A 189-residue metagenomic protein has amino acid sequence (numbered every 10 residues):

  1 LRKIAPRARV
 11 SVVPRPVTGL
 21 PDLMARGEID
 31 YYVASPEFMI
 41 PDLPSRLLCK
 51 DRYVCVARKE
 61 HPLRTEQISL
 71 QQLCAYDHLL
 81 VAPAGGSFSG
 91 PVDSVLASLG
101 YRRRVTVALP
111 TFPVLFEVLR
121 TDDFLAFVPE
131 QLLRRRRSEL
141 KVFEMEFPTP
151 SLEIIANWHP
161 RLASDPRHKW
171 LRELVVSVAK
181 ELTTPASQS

Functional and structural regions predicted by a protein language model:
L1-I40, L109: Central regulatory/effector-binding core of bacterial HTH transcription factors
L1-P6, L70-A75, S89-R102: Ligand-binding cleft/hinge of the Venus flytrap
P16, S69, P110-T111, P129: Short loop/turn segments at beta->alpha junctions
T18-D22, P36-R46, L63-Q67, S138-E139: Ligand-binding clamshell of periplasmic/extracellular solute-binding protein-like
M24-A34, Y53, Y101, L119-A126: Alpha-to-beta junction loops
M39-L47, D51, P113-R161: Beta-alpha-beta core module
D42-H78, P166-K169: Flexible hinge/capping segments at coil-to-helix
L63-R64, D77-L99, S164-H168, R172-E173 (+2 more regions): Secondary-structure junction motif
